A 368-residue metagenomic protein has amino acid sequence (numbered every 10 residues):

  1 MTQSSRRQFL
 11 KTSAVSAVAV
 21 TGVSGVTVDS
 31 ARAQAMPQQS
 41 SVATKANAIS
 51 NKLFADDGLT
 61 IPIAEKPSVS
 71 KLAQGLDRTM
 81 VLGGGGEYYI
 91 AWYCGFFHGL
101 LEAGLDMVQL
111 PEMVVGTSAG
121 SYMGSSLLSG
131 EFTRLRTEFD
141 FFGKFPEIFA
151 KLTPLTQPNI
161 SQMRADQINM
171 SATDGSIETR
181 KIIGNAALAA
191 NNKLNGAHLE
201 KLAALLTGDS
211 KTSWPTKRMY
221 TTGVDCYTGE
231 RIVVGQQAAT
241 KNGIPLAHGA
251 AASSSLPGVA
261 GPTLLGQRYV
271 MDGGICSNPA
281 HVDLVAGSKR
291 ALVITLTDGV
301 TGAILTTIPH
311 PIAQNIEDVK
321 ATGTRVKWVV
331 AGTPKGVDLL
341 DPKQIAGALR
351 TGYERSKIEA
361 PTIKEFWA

Functional and structural regions predicted by a protein language model:
M1-A17: N-terminal secretory signal peptides and thylakoid transit peptides that target proteins across membranes
T12-S16, M36-V114, S125-A368: Patatin-like phospholipase
A19-S24: Short, glycine/alanine-rich hydrophobic alpha-helices that insert into or span membranes
G25-Q39: Signal peptide processing junction and immediate N-terminal pro/mature segment of secreted/exported proteins
G116, G120: Gly/Ala-rich beta-loop-alpha elbow adjacent to hydrolase catalytic centers
